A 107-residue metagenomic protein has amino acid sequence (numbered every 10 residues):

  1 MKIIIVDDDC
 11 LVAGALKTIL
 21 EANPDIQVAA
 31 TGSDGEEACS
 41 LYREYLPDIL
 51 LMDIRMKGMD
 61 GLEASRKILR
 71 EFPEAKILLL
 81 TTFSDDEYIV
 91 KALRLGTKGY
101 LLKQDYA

Functional and structural regions predicted by a protein language model:
V6-D7, G32, L50: Conserved sequence signature across two-component system core domains
V12-A13, K57: The feature encodes the CheY-like receiver
D25-S33, L41: Short hydrophobic/Thr-rich beta-strand motif most characteristic of the beta2 strand and flanking loop of CheY-like
D34-E37, D60-E63: Acidic catalytic/metal-coordinating carboxylates
R43-Y45, K67-A75, L95: Conserved phosphotransfer cores of two-component systems
Y45-L51: Active-site beta3 strand of CheY-like receiver
D53, T81: Active-site residues of response regulator receiver
